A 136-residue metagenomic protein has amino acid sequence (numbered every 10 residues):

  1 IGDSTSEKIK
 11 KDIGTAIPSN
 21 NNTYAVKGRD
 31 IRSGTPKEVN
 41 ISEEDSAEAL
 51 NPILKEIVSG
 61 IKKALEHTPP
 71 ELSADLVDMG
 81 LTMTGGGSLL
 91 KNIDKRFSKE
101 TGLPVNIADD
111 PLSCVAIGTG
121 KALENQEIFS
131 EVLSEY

Functional and structural regions predicted by a protein language model:
I1-N51: Phosphate-binding glycine-rich/basic clefts of nucleotide- and phosphate-handling proteins, predominantly
I1-S4, I41, D45, A49-P52 (+4 more regions): Charged, alpha-helix-enriched surfaces in structured cytosolic catalytic cores of large nucleotide-utilizing machines
G14, P18, S73-F97: Glycine-rich phosphate-binding loops at beta-strand->alpha-helix junctions
A25, T82, N106-I107: Structured core elements
P36, L76-D78, G102: Active-site lining segments that contact anionic ligands and/or coordinate catalytic metals
A49-L76, A122-N125: Phosphate/ATP-binding catalytic cores across multiple sugar-kinase/actin-like superfamilies, primarily ASKHA
I61, M83, T119: Residue-level signature of catalytic and energy-coupling elements of molecular machines, predominantly ATP/GTP-dependent
K95-K121, F129, E135-Y136: Conserved phosphate-binding/catalytic loops in two-lobed NTP-binding clefts
